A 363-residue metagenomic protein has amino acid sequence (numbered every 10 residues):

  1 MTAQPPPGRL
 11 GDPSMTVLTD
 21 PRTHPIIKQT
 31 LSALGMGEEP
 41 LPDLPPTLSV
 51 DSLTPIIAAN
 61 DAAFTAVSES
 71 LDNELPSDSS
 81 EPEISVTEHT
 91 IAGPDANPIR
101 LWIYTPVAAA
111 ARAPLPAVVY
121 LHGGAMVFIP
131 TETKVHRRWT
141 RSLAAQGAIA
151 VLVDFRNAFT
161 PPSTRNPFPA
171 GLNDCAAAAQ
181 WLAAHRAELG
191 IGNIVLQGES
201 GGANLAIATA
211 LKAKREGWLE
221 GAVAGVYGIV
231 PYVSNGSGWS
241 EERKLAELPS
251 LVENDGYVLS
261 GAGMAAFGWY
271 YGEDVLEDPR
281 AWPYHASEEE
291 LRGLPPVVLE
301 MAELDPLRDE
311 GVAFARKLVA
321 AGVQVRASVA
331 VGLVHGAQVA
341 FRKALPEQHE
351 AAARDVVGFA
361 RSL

Functional and structural regions predicted by a protein language model:
M1-T2: Universal eukaryotic N-terminal targeting presequences
P6-R22, I26-T30, G35, P42-L44 (+3 more regions): Alpha/beta-hydrolase superfamily serine-hydrolase fold, recognizing
E39-P42, T65: Residue-level signal for secondary-structure boundary elements
S52-N73: Catalytic-loop region of hydrolases
S80-E83: Short loop/turn motifs at secondary-structure junctions and domain boundaries
